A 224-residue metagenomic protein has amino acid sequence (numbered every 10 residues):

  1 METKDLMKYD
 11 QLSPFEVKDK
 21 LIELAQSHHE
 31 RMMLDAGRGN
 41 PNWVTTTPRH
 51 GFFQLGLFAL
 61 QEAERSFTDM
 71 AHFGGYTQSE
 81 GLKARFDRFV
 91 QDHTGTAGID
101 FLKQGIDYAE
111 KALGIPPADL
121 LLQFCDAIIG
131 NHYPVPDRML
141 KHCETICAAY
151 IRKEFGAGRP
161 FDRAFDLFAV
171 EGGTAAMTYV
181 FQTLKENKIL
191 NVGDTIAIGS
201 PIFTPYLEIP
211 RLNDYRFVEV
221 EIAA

Functional and structural regions predicted by a protein language model:
M1-G105: Conserved N-terminal helix/loop that builds the PLP phosphate-binding region of the aspartate aminotransferase-like
M70-A224: Conserved core of the PLP fold type I
